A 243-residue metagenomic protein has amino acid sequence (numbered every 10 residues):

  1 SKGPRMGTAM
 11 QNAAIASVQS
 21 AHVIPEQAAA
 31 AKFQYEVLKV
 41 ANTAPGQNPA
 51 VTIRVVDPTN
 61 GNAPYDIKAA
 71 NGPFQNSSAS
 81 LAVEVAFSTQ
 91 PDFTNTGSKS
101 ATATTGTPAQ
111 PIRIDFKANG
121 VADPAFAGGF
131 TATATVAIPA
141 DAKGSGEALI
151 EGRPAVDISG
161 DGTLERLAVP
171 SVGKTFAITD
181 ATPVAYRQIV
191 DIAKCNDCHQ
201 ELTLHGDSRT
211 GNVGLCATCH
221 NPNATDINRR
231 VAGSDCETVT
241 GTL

Functional and structural regions predicted by a protein language model:
S1-K2, C195: Short, thiol/selenol-centered motifs that function as redox-active sites or metal-ligating centers
K2-A29: A eukaryote-biased signal for short, well-structured alpha-helical docking elements
S20-A44: Low-complexity, acidic Ser/Thr/Pro/Gly-rich terminal tails and inter-domain linkers that flank the onset of structured
Q34, A44-L243: Extended surface/linker regions that mediate inter-domain or inter-protein docking in multi-component redox
